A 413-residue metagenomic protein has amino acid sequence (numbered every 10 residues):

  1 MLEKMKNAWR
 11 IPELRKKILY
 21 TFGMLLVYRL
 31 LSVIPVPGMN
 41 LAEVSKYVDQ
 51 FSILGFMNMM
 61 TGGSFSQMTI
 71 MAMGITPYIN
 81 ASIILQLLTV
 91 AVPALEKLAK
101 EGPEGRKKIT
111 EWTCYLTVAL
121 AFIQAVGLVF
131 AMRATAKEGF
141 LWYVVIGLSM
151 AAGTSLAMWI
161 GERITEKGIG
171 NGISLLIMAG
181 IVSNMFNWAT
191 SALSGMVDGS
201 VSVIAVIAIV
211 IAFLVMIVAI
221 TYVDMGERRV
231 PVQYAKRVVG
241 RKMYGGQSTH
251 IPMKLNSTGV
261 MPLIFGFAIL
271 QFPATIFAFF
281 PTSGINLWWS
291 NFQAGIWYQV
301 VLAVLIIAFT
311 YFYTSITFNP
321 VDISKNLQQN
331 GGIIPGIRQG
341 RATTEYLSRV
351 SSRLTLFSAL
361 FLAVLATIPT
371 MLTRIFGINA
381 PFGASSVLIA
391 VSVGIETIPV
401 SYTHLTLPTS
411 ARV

Functional and structural regions predicted by a protein language model:
M1, P37-T76, Y244-G246, P252-K254 (+4 more regions): Interfacial loop/helix-cap signal at membrane boundaries in integral membrane proteins
M1-T135, G139: N-terminal alpha-helical transmembrane segments of multi-pass membrane transport and channel/translocase proteins
P12-L25, E111-C114, K167-S174, A205 (+1 more regions): Alpha-helical transmembrane segments and their helix-start/interface "positive-inside/aromatic belt" motifs in integral
Y28-M39, I123-R133, M185, A189 (+3 more regions): Juxtamembrane "helix exit" motif at the C-terminal ends of alpha-helical transmembrane segments in multi-pass membrane
Q50-F51, R229-K254, I316-T344: Juxtamembrane inter-helical linkers in multi-pass membrane proteins
M73, I204-I217, Q299-F309: Alpha-helical transmembrane segments
T258-M261, F265-L360, V364: Helical hairpin unit composed of two closely spaced alpha helices linked by a short loop
T403-T409: Conserved small/polar residues in nucleotide/adenosyl-binding loops
